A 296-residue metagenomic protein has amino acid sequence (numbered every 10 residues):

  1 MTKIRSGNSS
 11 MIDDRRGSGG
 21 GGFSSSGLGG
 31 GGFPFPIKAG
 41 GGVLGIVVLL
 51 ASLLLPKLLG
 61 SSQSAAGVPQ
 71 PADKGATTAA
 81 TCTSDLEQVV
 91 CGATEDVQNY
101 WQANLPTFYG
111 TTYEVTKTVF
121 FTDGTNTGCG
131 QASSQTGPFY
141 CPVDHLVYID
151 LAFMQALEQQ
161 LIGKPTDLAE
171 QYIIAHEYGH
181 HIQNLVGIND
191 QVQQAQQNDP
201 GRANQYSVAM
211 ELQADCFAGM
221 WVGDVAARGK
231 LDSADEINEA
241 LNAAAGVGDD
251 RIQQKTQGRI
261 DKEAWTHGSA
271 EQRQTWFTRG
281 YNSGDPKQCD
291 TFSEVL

Functional and structural regions predicted by a protein language model:
M1-A76: Long amphipathic alpha-helical segments used for membrane anchoring, targeting, substrate engagement, or oligomerization
A65, D123-D150: Catalytic zinc-binding patch centered on the HExxH motif and its immediate surroundings that defines zinc-dependent
K74-E87, F153-A156: Acidic/histidine-rich, surface-exposed loop or edge segments in extracytoplasmic proteins
S84, Q88-T112, Q205, A209-I252: Short helix/loop segments within enzyme catalytic domains that coordinate or immediately flank catalytic cofactors
W101, I149, Y172-L185, A214-D215 (+1 more regions): Active-site recognition of the HExxH zinc-binding catalytic motif
F153-Y172, R202-V208: Short pre-active-site segment immediately N-terminal to the catalytic Zn-binding motif
N184-E211: Post-HEXXH active-site segment of zinc metalloproteases
V247-L296: Pan-zinc metallopeptidase signature
